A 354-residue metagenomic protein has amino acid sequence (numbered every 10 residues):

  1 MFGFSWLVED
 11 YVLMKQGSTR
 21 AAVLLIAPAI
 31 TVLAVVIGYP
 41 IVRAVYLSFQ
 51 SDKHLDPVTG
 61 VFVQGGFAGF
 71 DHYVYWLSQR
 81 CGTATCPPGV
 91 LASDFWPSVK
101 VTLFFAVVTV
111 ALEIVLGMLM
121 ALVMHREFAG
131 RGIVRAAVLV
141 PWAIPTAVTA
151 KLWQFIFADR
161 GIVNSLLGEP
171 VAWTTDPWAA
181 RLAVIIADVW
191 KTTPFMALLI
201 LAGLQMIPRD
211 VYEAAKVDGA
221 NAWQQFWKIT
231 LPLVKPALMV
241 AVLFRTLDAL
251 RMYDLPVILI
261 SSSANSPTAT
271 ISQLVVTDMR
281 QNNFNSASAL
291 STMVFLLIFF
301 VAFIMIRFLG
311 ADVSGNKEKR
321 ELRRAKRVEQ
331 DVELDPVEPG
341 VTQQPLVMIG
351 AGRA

Functional and structural regions predicted by a protein language model:
M1-K15: Transmembrane alpha-helices
S18, I349-A354: Short, charged juxtamembrane terminal tails flanking transmembrane helices
A21-L334, G340, P345: A structural signal for multi-pass alpha-helical bundles of membrane permease subunits that mediate small-molecule
